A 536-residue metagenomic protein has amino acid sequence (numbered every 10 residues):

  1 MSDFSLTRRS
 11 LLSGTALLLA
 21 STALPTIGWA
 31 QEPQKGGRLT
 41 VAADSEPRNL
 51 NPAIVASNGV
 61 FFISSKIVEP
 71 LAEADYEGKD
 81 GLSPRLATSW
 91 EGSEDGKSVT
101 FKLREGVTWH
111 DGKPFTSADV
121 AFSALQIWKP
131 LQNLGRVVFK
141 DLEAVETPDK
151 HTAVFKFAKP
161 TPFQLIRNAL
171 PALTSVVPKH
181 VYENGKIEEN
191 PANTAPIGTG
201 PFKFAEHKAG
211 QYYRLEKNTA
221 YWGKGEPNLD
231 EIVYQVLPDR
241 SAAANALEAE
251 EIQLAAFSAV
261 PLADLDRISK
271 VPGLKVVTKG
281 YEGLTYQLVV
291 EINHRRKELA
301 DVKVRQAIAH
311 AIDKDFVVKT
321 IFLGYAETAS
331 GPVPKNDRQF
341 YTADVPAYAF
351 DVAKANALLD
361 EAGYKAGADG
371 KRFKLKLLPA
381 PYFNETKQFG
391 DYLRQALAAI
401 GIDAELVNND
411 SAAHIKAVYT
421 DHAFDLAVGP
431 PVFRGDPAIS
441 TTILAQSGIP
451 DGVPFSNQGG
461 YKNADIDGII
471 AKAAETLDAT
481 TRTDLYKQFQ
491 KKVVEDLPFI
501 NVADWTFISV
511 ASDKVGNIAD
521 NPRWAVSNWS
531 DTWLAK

Functional and structural regions predicted by a protein language model:
L11, L17-A20, K208, Y212 (+5 more regions): Detector for C-terminal structural segments
A42-E94, L125, I197-T199: N-terminal lobe/hinge region of extracytoplasmic solute-binding protein
S45-F61, S83-L86, K113, P160 (+5 more regions): A structural "hinge/loop" feature
D75-G78, P171-P227, E231, A353 (+1 more regions): Gly/Pro-rich hinge or "lid" segments in bacterial periplasmic/extracellular proteins
T88-N133, P148, V154-K159, A243-A246 (+1 more regions): Aromatic- and charge-enriched surface segment that lines or borders ligand/interaction sites
K102, R136-Y182: Surface-exposed binding/hinge segments that line and control ligand-binding clefts or catalytic entry sites
A144-E146, A205-E216, V233-R296, K319: Extracellular/periplasmic solute-recognition and catalytic clefts
F202, N293, T328-A362, P381-Q388: Structural transition elements
